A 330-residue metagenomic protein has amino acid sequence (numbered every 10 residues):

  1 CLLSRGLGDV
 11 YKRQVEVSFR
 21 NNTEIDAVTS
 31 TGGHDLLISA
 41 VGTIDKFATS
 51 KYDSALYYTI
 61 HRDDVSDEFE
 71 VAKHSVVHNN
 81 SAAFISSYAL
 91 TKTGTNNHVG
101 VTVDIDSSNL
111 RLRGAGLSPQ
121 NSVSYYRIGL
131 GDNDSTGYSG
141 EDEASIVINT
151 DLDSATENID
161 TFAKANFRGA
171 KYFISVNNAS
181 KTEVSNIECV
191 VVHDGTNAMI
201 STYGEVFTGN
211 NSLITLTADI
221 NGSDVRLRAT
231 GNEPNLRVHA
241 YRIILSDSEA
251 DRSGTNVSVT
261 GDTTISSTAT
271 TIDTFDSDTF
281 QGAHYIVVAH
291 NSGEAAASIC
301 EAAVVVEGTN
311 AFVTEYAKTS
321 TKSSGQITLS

Functional and structural regions predicted by a protein language model:
C1-Q14: Single conserved hydrophobic/aromatic residue that forms the stacking wall/gate of nucleotide- or nucleobase-binding
R13-V15, D53-A55, A72, N121-V123 (+5 more regions): Short beta-strand/loop motifs in extracellular/secreted proteins, especially within beta-sandwich accessory domains
V15-E16, G94-Y138, V206-G254, T319-S330: Low-complexity intrinsically disordered segments
S18, I60-R62, A72-I85, A89-T91 (+4 more regions): Extracellular or exported targeting regions of proteins
A27-Y52, D64-D67, G140-R168, A179-T182 (+2 more regions): Surface-exposed ligand/attachment interfaces on beta-rich extracellular proteins
F47, Y52, T59, H74-V76 (+13 more regions): Fold-core signature of tandem repeat domains
Y58-F69, V77-H78, A115-S118, F173-V184 (+3 more regions): Short, flexible beta-strand-to-coil junctions
H78-G94, V192-G209, V305-S324: Terminal beta-strand-rich extracellular "head" domains that mediate receptor/glycan or other ligand binding
